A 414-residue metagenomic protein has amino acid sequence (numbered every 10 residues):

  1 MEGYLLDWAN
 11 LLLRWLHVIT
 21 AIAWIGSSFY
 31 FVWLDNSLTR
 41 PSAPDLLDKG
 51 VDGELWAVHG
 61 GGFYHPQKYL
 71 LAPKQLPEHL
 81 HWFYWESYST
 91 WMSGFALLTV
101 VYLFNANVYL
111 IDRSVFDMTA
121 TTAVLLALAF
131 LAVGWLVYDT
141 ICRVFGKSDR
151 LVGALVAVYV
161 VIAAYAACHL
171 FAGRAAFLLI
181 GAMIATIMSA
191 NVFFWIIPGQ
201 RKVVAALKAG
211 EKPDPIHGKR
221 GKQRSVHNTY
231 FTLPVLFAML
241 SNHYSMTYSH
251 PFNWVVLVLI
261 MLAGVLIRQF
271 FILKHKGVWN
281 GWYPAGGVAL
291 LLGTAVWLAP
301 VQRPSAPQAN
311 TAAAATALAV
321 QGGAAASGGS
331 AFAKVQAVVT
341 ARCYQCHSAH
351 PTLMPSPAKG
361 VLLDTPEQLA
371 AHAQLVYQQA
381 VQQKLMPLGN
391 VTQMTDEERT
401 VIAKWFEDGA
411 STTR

Functional and structural regions predicted by a protein language model:
E2-L6, H65-F83, D214-G218: Cytosolic juxtamembrane amphipathic/interface segments immediately preceding and feeding into a transmembrane helix
W15-P44, M183-G199: Hydrophobic alpha-helical membrane-embedded segments
S28-A72: Membrane-interface amphipathic/juxtamembrane segments adjacent to transmembrane helices
G61, Q75, Y102, W279-P284 (+1 more regions): Aromatic- and Gly/Pro-enriched helix-to-coil junctions and flexible linker segments
S87-A106, Y165-L178, F231-H250: Alpha-helical transmembrane segments and their membrane-interface junctions in multi-pass membrane proteins
L103-H217: Long, contiguous internal "core" modules enriched in hydrophobic/ aromatic residues
V133-D139, W195, L262-I272, T294-P300: Alpha-helical transmembrane segments
K147-A154, S249-N253, H275-A289: Membrane-interfacial entry segments at the cytosolic side of transmembrane helices
